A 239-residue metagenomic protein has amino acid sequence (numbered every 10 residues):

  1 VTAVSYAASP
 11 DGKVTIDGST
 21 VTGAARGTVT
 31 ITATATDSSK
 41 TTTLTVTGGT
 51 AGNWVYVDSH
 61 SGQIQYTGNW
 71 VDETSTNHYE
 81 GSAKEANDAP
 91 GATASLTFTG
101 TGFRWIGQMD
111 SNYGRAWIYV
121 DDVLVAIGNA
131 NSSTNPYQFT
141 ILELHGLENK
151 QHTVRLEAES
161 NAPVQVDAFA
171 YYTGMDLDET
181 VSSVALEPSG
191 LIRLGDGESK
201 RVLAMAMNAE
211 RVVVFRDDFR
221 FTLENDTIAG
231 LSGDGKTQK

Functional and structural regions predicted by a protein language model:
V1-T50, D178-K239: Extracytoplasmic soluble-region selector
G49-T180: Glycan-recognition surfaces in beta-rich domains, encompassing non-catalytic CBMs and lectin-like receptor-binding
